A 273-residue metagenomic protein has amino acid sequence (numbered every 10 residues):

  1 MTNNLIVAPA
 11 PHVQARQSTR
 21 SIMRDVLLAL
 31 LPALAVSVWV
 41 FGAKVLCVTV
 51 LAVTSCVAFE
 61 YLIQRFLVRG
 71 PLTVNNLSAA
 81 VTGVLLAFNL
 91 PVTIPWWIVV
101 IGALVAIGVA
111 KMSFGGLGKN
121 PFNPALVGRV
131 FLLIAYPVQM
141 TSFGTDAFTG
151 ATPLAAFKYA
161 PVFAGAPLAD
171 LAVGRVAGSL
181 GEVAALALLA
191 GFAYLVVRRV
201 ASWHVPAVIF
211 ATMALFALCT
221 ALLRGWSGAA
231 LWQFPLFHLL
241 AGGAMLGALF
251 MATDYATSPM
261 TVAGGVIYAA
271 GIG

Functional and structural regions predicted by a protein language model:
M1-V57: N-terminal signal-anchor module of multipass membrane proteins
D25-A33, V48-E60, S78-G83, A87 (+7 more regions): Alpha-helical transmembrane segments in multi-pass membrane proteins
G42-S55, T93-G102, L171, R175-A185 (+1 more regions): Structural signature of hydrophobic alpha-helical transmembrane segments
A58-G70, I107-K119, L188-R199, L249-S258: C-terminal ends of transmembrane helices
P71-T82, I98-L104, K119-V130, W203-A211 (+2 more regions): Cytoplasmic-side transmembrane-helix entry/capping segments in multi-pass membrane proteins
S78-A79, V84-G150: Membrane-interface helix-loop-helix junctions at boundaries between adjacent transmembrane segments
G118-L189: Long hydrophobic alpha-helical segments that form multi-pass transmembrane helix bundles in integral membrane proteins
V197-M251, T257-Y268: Alpha-helical transmembrane segments
